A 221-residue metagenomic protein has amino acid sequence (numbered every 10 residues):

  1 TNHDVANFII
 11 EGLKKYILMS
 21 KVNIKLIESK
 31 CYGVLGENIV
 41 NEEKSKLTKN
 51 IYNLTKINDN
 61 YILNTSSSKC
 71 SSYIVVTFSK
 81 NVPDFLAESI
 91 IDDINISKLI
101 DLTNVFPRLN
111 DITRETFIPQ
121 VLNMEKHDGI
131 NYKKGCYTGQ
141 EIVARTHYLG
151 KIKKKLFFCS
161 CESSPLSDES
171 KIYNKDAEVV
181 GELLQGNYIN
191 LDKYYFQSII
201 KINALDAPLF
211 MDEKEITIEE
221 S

Functional and structural regions predicted by a protein language model:
T1-S221: Basic, glycine/lysine-rich polyanion-binding surfaces/domains
